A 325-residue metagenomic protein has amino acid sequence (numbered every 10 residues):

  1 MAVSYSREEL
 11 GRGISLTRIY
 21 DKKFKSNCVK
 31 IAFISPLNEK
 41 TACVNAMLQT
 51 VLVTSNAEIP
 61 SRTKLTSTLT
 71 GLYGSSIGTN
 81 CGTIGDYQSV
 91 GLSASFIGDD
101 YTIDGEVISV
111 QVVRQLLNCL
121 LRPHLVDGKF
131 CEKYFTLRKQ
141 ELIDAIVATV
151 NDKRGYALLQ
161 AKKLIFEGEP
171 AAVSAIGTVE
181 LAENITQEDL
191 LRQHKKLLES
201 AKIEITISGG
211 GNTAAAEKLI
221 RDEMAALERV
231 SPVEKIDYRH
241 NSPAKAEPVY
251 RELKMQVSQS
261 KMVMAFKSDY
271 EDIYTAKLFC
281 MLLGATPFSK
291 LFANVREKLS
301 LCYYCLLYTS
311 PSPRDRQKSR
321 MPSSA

Functional and structural regions predicted by a protein language model:
M1-S26: N- or domain-start disorder-to-order transition segments that initiate the globular core
G13-L16, I31, A46-L48, L69 (+8 more regions): Buried hydrophobic packing residues in well-ordered domains
T17-V44, Q49, K195, K202 (+1 more regions): His/Glu-based metal-binding/catalytic segments typifying zinc-dependent metallopeptidases
I31, L37-I103, V107-Q111, A285-S300: M16/MPP (pitrilysin/insulinase) zinc-metallopeptidase core fold and M16-derived inactive scaffolds
T70-R192: Acidic/histidine-enriched segments that form metal/cofactor-coordinating and catalytic pocket/exosite environments
Q187-E223: Non-catalytic, conformational "gating/processing" segments within enzyme and secreted inhibitor domains
Y308-Q317: Conserved small/polar residues in nucleotide/adenosyl-binding loops
R320-A325: Hydrophobic alpha-helical segments, chiefly the membrane-spanning helices and signal/signal-anchor peptides
